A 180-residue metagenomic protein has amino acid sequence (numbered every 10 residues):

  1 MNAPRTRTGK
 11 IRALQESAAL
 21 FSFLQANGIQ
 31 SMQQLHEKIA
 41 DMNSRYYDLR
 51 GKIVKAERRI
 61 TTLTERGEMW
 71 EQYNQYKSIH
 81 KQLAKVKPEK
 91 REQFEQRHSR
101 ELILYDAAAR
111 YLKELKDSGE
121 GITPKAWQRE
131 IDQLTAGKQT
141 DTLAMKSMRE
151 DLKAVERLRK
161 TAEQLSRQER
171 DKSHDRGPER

Functional and structural regions predicted by a protein language model:
M1-R180: Extended intrinsically disordered terminal tails
